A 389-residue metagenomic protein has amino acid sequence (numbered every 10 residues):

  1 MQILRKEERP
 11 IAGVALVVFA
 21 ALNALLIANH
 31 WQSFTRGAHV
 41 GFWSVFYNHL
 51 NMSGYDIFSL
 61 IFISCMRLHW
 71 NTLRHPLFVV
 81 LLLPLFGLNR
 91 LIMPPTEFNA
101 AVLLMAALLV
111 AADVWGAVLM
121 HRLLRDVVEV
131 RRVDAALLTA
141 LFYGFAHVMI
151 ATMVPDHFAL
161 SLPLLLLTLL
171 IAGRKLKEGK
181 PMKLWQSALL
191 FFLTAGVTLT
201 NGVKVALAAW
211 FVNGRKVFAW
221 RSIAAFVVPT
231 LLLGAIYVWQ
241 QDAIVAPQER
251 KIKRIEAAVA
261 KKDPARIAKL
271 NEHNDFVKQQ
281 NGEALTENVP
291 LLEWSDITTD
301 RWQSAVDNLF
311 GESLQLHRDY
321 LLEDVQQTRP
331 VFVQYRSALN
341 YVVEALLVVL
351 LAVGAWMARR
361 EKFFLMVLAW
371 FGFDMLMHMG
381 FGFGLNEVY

Functional and structural regions predicted by a protein language model:
M1-Q32: Start-transfer (signal-anchor) and selected internal transmembrane alpha helices of multi-pass inner/ER membrane
A21-G87: Extracytoplasmic loop-helix module adjacent to an early transmembrane segment
I57-A100, I267-A355, F363, V367: Lumenal/periplasmic acceptor-binding loop at the mouth of the active site in multi-pass, GT-C-fold membrane enzymes
A107-V128, L350-G354: Transmembrane-helix motifs of polytopic, lipid-linked glycan transferases
M120-G144, E361-F371: Transmembrane-helix signature of polytopic, membrane-embedded enzymes that assemble or transfer cell-envelope glycans
T152-A159: Short acidic/glycine- and proline-prone juxtamembrane loop motifs at membrane-interface regions of multi-pass membrane
L160-K177: Specific aromatic-rich, kink-prone transmembrane helix
P181-N213, F226-G234: Membrane-interface alpha helices of multi-pass inner-membrane proteins
